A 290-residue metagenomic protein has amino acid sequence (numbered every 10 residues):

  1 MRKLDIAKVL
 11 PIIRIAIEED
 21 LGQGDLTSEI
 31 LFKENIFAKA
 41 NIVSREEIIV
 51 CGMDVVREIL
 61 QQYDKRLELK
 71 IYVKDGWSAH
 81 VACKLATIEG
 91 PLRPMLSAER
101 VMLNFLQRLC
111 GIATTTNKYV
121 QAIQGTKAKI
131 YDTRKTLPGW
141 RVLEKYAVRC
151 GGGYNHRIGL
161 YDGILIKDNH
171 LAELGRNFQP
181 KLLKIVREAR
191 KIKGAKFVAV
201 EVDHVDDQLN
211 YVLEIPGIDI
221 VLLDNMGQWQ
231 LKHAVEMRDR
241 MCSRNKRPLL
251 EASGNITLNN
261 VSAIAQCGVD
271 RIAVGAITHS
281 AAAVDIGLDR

Functional and structural regions predicted by a protein language model:
M1-D203, N210-I215, I220, W229-M237 (+3 more regions): Acidic/glycine-rich phosphate/pyrophosphate-binding loops and surrounding catalytic core that coordinate Mg2+
V202-V205, T257: Helix N-cap/beta->alpha junction signal
D224-N225, G254, A276-I277: Short secondary-structure boundary segments
D239-N245: Alpha-helix termini
P248: Conserved N-terminal Rossmann-fold NAD(P) cofactor-binding segment
G287-R290: Active-site loop ensemble at the mouth of alpha/beta enzyme cores that anchors a bound cofactor
